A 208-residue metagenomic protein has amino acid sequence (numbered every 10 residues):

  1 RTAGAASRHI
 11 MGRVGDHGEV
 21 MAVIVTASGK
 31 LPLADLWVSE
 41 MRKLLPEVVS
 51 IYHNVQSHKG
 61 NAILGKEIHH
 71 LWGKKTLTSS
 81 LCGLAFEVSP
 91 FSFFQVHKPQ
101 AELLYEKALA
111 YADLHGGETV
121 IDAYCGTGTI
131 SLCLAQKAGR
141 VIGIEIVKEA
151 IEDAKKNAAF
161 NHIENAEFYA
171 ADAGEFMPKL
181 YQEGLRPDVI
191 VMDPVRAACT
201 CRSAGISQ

Functional and structural regions predicted by a protein language model:
R1-A3, G12, H17, L31: Extended interfacial segments that mediate partner engagement and assembly in macromolecular machines
A3-R8, W72: Short amphipathic beta-strand starts and helix->beta connectors
I10-G12, T78-S79: A structural signal for short hydrophobic beta-strand segments in well-ordered beta-sheet cores
G12, G18-A27, A85-S89, V189: Short, aliphatic-rich beta-strand segments
T26-G29, V96: A general boundary/transition motif marking the beginning of the first structured unit of a protein
L33-D35, S39-K43, E47-Q208: Rossmann-like S-adenosyl-L-methionine
